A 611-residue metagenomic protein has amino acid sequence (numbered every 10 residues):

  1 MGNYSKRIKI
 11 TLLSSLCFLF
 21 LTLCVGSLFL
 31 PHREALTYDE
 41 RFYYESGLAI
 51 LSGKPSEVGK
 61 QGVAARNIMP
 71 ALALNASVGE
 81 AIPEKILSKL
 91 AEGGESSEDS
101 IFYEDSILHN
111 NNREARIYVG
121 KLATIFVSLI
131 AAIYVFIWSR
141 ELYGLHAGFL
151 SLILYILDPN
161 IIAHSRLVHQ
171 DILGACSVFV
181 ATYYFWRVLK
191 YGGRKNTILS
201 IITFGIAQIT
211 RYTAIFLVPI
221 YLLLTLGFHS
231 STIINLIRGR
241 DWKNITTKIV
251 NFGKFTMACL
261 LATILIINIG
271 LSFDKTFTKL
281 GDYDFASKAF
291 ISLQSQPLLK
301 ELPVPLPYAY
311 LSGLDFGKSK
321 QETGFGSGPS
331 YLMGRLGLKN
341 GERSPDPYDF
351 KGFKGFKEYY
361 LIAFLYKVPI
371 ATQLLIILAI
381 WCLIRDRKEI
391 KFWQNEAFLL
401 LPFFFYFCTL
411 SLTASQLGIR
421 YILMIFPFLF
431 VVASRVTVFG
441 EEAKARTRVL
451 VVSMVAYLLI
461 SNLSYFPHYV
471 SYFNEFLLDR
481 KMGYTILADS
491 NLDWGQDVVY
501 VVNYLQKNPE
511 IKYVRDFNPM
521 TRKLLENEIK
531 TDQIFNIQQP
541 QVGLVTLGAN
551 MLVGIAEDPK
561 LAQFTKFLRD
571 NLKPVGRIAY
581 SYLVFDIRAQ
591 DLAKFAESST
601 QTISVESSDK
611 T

Functional and structural regions predicted by a protein language model:
Y4, L332, L338-D349, A445 (+1 more regions): C-terminal luminal/periplasmic domains and tails of membrane-associated envelope-modifying transferases
C17, I202, P219-L226, T256-L265 (+3 more regions): Signature aromatic-anchored transmembrane alpha helix within multi-pass, membrane-resident enzymes that catalyze glycan
F20, S151-I156, A163, Y183 (+2 more regions): Short helix- or helix-capping micro-motifs that position conserved polar/aromatic residues at function-defining sites
S56-I125, K279-K354, E358: Interfacial juxtamembrane loops and adjacent helix segments that form the catalytic/substrate-binding surfaces
I82-D105, V135-L157, L189-L199, A397 (+1 more regions): Transmembrane-helix signature of polytopic, membrane-embedded enzymes that assemble or transfer cell-envelope glycans
L122-L142, V180-Y184, W381-R385: Transmembrane-helix motifs of polytopic, lipid-linked glycan transferases
Y134-I137, L173-K190, L199-F204, F428-V432: Specific aromatic-rich, kink-prone transmembrane helix
T232, V368-I390, V452: Hydrophobic, aromatic-rich transmembrane alpha-helices and their immediate juxtamembrane boundary segments
